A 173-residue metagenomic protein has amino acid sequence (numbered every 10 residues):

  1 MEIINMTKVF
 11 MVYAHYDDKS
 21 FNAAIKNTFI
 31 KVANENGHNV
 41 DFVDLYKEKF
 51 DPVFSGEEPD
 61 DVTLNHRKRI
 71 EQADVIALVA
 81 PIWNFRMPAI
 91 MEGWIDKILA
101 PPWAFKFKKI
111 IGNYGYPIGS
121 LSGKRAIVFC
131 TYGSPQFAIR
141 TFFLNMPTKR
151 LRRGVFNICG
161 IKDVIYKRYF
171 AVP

Functional and structural regions predicted by a protein language model:
I4, A138-P173: Glycine-rich phosphate/pyrophosphate-binding loop and the adjoining helix
T7-H38: N-terminal beta1-alpha1 ligand-phosphate binding loop
V12-A14, V43, F129-T131: Short hydrophobic segments within beta-strands
Y16-D17, K47, G133: Short, glycine/serine-rich, charged loops/turns that create anion-binding and catalytic segments at active sites
H38-K49, K167-F170: A short beta-strand-loop structural module common to alpha/beta enzyme folds
L45-D61: N-terminal beta-loop-helix "entrance" segment that forms/cooperates in small-molecule cofactor or anionic ligand
V62-R152: Helix-loop-strand module that forms the ligand-binding subsite of alpha/beta enzymes
